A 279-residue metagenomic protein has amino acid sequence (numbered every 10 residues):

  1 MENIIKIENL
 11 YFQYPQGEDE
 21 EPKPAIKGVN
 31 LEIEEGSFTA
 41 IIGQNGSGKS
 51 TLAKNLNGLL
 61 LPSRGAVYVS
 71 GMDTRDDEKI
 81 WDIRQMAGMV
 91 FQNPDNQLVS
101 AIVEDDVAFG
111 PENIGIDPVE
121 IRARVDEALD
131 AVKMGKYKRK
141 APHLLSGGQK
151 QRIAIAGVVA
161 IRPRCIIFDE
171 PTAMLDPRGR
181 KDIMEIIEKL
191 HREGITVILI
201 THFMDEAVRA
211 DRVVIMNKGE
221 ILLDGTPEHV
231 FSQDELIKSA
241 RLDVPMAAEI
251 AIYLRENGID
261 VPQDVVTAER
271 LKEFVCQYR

Functional and structural regions predicted by a protein language model:
I42-Q44: The feature captures the beta-strand-to-loop junction immediately N-terminal to the Walker
N57: Helix-to-loop junction immediately C-terminal to a conserved catalytic motif
G65-R75, I83: Conserved ABC transporter NBD signature motif
V119-Y137: Conserved ABC ATPase "signature" region
A141-L145, Q149: Conserved ABC ATPase signature
I166-D169: Catalytic Walker B motif of ABC-type/P-loop ATPase nucleotide-binding domains
